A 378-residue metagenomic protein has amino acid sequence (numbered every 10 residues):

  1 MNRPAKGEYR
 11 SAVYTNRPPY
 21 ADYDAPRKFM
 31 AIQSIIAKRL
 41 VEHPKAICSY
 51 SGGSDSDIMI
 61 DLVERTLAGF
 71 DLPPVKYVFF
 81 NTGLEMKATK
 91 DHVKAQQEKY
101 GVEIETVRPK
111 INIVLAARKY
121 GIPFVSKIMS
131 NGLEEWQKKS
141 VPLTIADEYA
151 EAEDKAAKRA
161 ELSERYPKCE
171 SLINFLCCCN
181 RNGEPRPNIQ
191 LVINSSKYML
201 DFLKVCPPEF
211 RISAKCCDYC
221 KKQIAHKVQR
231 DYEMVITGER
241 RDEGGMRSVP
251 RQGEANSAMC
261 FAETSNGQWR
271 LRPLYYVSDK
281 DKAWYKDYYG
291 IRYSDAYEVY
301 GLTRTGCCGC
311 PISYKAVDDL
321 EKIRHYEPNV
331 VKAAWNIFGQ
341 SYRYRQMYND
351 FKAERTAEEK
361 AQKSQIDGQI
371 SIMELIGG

Functional and structural regions predicted by a protein language model:
N2-D281, K286: ATP-dependent adenylation/nucleotidyltransferase module used to activate substrates
N2-N16, P44, H226, S265-G267 (+2 more regions): ATP/NTP-dependent adenylation/nucleotidyl-transfer catalytic domains that generate, transfer, or process NMP-activated
